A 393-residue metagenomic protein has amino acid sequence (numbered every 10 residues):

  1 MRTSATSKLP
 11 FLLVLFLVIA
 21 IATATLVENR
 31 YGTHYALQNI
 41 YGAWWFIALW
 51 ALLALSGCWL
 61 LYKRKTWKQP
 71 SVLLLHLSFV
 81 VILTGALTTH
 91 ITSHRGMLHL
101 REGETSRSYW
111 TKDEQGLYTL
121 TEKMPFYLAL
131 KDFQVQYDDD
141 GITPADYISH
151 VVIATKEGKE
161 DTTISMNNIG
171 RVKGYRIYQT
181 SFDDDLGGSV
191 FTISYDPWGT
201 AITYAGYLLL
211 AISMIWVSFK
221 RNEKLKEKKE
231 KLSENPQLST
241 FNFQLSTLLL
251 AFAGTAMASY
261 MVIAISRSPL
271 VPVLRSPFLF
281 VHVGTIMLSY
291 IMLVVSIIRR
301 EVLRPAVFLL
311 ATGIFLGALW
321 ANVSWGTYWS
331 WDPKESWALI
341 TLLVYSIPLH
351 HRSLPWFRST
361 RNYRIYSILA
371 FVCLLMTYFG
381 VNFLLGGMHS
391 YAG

Functional and structural regions predicted by a protein language model:
M1-N235, S239-G393: Solvent-exposed, non-transmembrane regions of integral membrane proteins
